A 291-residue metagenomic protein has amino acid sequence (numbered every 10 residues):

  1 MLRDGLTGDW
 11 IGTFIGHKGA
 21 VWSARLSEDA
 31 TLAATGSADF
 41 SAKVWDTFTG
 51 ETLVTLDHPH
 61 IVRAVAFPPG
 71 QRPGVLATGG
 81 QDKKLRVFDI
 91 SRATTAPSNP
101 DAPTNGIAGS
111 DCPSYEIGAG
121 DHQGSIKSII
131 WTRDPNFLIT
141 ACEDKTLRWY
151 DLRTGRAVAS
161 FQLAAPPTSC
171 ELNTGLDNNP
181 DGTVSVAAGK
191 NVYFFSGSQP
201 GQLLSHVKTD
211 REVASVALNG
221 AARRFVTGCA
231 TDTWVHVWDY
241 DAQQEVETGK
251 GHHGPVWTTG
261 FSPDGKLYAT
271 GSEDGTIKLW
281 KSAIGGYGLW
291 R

Functional and structural regions predicted by a protein language model:
M1-R3, A42-W45, V65, L85-D89 (+4 more regions): WD40-repeat beta-propellers
T7-D9, T49-E51, R92-T94, T154-R156 (+5 more regions): Short coil turn/linker residues within repeat-based beta-strand modules
D9-G12, E51-V54, A96-S98, C112-E116 (+4 more regions): A structural motif specific to WD40 beta-propellers
I15-V21, L56-V62, D111, G118-I126 (+3 more regions): WD40/WD-repeat beta-propeller blade N-cap
A24-A30, A66-P73, I130-N136, E171-D181 (+3 more regions): Loop/turn segments within WD40 beta-propeller blades
T35-D39, T78-D82, I90, A141-D144 (+3 more regions): Conserved strand-to-loop turn within each blade of WD40 beta-propeller repeats
T146-T231: Eukaryotic tandem repeat interaction scaffolds
W257-R291: Blade-level signature of beta-propeller repeat domains, shared across WD40, Kelch, NHL, RCC1 and BNR/Asp-box propellers
